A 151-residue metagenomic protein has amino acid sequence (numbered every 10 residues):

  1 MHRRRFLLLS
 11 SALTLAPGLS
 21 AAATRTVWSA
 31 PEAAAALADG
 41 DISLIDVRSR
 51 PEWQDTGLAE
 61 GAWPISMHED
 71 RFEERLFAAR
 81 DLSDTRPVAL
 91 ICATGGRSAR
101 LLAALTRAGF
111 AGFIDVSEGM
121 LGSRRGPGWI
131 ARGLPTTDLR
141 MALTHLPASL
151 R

Functional and structural regions predicted by a protein language model:
H2, L8-L9, G18-D39, P51-P87 (+1 more regions): Rhodanese-like catalytic fold shared by cysteine-dependent sulfurtransferases and DSP/PTP-type phosphatases
S43-R48: Short hydrophobic beta-strand that contains or immediately precedes a catalytic carboxylate
I91: Short, surface-exposed ligand- or partner-binding patches at beta-edge/loop junctions that are enriched in aromatics
